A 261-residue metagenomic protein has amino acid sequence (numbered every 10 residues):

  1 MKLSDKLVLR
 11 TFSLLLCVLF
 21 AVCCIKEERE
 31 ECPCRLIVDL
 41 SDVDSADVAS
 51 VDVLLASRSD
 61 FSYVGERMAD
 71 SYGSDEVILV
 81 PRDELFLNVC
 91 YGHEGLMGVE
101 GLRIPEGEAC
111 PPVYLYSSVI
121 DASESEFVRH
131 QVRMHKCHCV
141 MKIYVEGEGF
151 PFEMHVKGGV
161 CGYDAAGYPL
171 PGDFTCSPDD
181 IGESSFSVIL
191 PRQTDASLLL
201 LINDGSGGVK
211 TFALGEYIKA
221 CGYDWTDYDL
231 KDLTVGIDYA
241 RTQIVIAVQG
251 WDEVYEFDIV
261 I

Functional and structural regions predicted by a protein language model:
K2-D5, S13, V18-D44, V254: Bacterial Sec-dependent N-terminal signal peptides
E31, H130-H138: Conserved "repeat-terminator" motif of extracellular CCP/Sushi domains
L36, N88, H130, M141 (+1 more regions): Hydrophobic residues positioned within well-ordered beta-strands of beta-sheet architectures
V38-D52, Y144-F152: Structural motif
D52-V99, E153-A220, I259: Tryptophan-paired
S71, E94-R129, S206-R241: Structured interaction patches on ligand/partner-binding surfaces of diverse proteins
C137-Y144, G149, K157-G162: N-terminal export/targeting and maturation segments
I237, R241-I261: Eukaryotic extended interaction platforms
